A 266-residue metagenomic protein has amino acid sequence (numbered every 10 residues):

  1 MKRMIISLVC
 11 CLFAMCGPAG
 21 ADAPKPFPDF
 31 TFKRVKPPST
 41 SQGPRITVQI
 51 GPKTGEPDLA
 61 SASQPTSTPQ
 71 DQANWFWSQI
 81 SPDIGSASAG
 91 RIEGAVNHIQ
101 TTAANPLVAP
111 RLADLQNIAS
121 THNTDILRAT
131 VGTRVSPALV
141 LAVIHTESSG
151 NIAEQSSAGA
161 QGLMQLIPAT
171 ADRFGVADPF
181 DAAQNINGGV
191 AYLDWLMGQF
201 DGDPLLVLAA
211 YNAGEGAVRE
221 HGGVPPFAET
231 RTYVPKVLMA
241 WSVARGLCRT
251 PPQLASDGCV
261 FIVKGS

Functional and structural regions predicted by a protein language model:
K2-T133, P137-L141, P235-S266: Cell-wall glycan-active module
A109-N117, D125-V131, N151-S157, D172-A182 (+2 more regions): Second-shell loop/turn segments in exported
D125-I126, H145, I152-E154, A158-L163 (+2 more regions): Short, structured secondary-structure boundary patches
R134-A142, A182, G202-A210, R249-T250: Surface-exposed patches in mature extracellular/periplasmic domains of secreted proteins
V135, T146-S149, A169, S242: Solvent-exposed coil/turn segments that connect beta secondary-structure elements in extracytoplasmic/periplasmic
I144-S149, G188-Y192, G202-A228, Y233 (+3 more regions): Acidic helix/loop microenvironments that form the catalytic cleft of cell-wall polysaccharide enzymes
E154-A177, G188-M197, A209, G216 (+1 more regions): Substrate-binding/active-site groove segments that recognize and process beta-1,4-linked N-acetyl-hexosamine
